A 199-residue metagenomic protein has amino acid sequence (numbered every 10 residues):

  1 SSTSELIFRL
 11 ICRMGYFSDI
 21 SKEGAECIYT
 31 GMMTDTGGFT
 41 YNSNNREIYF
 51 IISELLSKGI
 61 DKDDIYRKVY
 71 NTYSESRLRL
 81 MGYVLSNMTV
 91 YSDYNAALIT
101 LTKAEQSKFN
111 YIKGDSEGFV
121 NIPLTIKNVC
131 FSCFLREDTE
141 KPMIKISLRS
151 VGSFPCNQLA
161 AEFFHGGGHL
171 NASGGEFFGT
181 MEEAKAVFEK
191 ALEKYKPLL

Functional and structural regions predicted by a protein language model:
S1-I51: Short alpha-helices
T36-F163, G168-L199: Hydrophobic helix-and-loop "lid/oligomerization" segment in the mid-to-C-terminal part of catalytic domains
